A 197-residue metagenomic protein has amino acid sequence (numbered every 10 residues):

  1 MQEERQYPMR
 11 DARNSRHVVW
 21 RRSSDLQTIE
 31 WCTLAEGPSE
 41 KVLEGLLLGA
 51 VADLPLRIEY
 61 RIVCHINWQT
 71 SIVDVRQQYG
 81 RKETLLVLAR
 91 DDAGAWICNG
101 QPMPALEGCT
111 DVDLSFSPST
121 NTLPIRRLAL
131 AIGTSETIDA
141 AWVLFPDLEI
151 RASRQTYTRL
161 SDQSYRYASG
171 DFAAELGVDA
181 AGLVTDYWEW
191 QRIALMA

Functional and structural regions predicted by a protein language model:
Q2-W31, A35-G37, L85-S164: Solvent-exposed helix/loop surface patches that form functional interfaces
E30-C32, I58-I62, T84-L88, A173-A174 (+1 more regions): A structural detector for short beta-strand units
E44-A50: Generic short beta-strand segments
V51-N99: Hydrophobic/aromatic-rich structural module bridging two neighboring secondary-structure elements via a short loop
A52-P55, R166-G170: Short loop/turn motifs at secondary-structure junctions and domain boundaries
D53-L56, R81-A89, E107-D111, L176-V178 (+1 more regions): A short, polar/proline- and glycine-enriched secondary-structure boundary/capping micro-motif
D74-Q78, N99-Q101, S169, W188-R192: Beta-turn initiation residues at beta-strand->coil junctions
A168-A197: C-terminal structured interaction module
